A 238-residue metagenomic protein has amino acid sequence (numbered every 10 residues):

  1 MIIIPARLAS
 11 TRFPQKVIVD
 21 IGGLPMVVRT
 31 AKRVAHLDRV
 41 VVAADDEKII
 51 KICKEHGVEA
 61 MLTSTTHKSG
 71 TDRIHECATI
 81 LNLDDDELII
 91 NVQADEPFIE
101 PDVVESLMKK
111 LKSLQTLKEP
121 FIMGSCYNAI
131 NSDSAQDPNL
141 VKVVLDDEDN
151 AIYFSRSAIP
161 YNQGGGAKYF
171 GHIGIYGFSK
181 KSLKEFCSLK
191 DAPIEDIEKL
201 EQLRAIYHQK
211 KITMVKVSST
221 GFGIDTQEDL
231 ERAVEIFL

Functional and structural regions predicted by a protein language model:
M1-A44: N-terminal glycine-rich phosphate-binding loop and ensuing alpha1 helix
F13, R29, R33, I89 (+5 more regions): Structured catalytic cores of enzymes that bind and process phosphorylated ligands/cofactors
A44-D45, I99, F178, D225: A conserved hydrophobic position in a structured secondary element of the catalytic/binding core that shapes
E47-K109: Short phosphate-binding loop-to-helix
I99-A192: Conserved core of the sugar-phosphate nucleotidyltransferase
A167-L238: Conserved alpha/beta core of the MobA/IspD/sugar-nucleotide pyrophosphorylase nucleotidyltransferase superfamily
